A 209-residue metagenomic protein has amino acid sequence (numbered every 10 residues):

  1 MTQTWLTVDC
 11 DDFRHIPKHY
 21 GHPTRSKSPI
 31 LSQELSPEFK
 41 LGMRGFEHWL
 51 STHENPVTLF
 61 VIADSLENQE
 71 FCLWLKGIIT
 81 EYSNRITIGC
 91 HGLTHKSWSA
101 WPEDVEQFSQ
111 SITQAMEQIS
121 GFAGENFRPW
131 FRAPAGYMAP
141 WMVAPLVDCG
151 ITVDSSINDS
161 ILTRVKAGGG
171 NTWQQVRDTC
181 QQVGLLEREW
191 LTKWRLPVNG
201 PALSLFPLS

Functional and structural regions predicted by a protein language model:
M1-T80, R128: Active-site beta->alpha N-cap acidic-glycine motif
L6-V8, C90, V153-S155: Active-site flanking residues adjacent to catalytic metal/cofactor-binding acidic residues
H19-S28, T94-E106, P201-L203: Surface-exposed, active-site-proximal loop segments in enzymatic domains
P23-R25, K76-G77, V105-F108, N171-Q174: Short, hinge-like loop/turn segments at secondary-structure boundaries
F39-W49, S111-I119, M142: Alpha-helical packing segments of well-folded alpha/beta enzyme cores
N55-A139, I157, T192-W194: Metal-dependent polysaccharide deacetylase catalytic core of the NodB/CE4 family, i.e., the active-site-bearing domain
E125, A133-S209: Active-site-adjacent pocket scaffolds in enzyme catalytic domains
